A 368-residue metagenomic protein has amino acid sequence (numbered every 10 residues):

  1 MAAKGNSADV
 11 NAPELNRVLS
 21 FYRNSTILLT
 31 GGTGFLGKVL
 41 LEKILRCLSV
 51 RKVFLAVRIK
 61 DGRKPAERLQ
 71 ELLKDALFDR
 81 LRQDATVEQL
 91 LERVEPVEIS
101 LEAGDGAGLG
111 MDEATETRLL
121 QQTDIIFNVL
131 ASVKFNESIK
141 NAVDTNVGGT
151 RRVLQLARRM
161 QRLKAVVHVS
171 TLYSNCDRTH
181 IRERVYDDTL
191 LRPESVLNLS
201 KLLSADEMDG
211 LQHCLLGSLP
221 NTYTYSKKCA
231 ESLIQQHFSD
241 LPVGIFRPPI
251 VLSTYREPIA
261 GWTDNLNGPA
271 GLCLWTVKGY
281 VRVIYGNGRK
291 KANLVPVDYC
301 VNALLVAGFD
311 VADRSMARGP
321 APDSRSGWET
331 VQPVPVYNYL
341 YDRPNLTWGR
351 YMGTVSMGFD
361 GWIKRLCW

Functional and structural regions predicted by a protein language model:
M1-S132, I139, R151, M160-A165 (+1 more regions): N-terminal Rossmann/SDR dinucleotide-binding element
I125-L130, N136-D144, G148-Y225, P242-I245 (+1 more regions): Conserved Rossmann-fold NAD(P)-dependent oxidoreductase catalytic core, especially the SDR/UDP-sugar
T145, V295, L346: Residue-level signal for the nucleotide or nucleotide-sugar donor/cofactor binding architecture
Q212-T222, K228-I259, D313, A317-D323 (+1 more regions): Conserved beta-loop-beta element that borders a ligand/cofactor-binding pocket
C229, G268-P269, N287-G308: Substrate-positioning beta->alpha
I259-V283: C-terminal beta-strand-loop-alpha-helix "lid" module of Rossmann-like NAD(P)-dependent dehydrogenases
A307-W368: Mid/C-terminal beta-alpha module of Rossmann-like enzyme folds, strongest in SDR-family dehydrogenases/epimerases
